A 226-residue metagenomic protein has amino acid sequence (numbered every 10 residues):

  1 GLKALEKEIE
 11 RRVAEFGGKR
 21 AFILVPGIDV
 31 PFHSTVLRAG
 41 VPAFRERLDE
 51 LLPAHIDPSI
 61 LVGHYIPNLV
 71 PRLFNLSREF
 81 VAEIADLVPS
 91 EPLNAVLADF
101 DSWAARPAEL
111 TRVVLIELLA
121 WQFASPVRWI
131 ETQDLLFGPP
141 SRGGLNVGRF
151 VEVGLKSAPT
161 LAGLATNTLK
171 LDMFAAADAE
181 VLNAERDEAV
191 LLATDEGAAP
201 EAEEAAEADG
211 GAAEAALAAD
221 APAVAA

Functional and structural regions predicted by a protein language model:
G1-K3: Helix N-cap motif at beta-to-alpha junctions
K7-R149, K156-G163, N167-F174: Acyltransferase
V70-S77, E196-A208: Contiguous hydrophobic segments
W121, T194-D195, D220: Low-complexity, intrinsically disordered/propeptide-like segments
V127, E131-Q133, L145-F150, A165 (+1 more regions): 4′-phosphopantetheine-dependent carrier domains
F174-E201: Short, flexible loop segments at boundaries between secondary-structure elements
